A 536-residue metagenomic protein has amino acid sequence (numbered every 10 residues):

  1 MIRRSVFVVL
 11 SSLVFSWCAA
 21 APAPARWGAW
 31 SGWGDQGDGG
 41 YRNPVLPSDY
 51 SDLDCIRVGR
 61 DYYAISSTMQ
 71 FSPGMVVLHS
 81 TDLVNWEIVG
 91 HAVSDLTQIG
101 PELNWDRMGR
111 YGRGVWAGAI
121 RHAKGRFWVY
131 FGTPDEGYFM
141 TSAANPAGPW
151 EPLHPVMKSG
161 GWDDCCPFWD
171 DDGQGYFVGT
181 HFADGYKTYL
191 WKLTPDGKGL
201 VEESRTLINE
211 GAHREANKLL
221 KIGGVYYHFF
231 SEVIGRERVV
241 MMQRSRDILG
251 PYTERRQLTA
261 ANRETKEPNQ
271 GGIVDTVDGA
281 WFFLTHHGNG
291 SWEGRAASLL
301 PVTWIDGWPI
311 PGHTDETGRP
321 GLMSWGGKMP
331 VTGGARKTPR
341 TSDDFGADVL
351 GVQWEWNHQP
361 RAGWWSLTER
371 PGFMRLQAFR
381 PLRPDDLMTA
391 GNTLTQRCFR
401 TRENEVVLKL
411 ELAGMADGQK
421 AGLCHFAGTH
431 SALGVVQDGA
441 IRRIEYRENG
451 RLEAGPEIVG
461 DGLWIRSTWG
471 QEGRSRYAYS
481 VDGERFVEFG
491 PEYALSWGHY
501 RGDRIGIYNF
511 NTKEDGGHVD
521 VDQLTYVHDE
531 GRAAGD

Functional and structural regions predicted by a protein language model:
M1-V9: Bacterial N-terminal signal peptides that target proteins for export
V8-W17: Bacterial N-terminal signal peptides
L10, A21-D536: Carbohydrate-active catalytic/glycan-binding domains of CAZyme proteins, especially the secreted or lumenal ectodomains
